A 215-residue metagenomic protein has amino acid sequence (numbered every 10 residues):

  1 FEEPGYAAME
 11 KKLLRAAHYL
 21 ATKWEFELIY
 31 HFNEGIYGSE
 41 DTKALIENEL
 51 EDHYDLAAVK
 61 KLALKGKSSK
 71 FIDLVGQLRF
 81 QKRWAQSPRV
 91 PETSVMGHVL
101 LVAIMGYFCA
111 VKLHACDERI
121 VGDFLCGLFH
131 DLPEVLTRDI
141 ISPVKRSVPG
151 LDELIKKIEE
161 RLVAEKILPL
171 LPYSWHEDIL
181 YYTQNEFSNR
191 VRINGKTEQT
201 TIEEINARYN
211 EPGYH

Functional and structural regions predicted by a protein language model:
F1-H215: Alpha-helical, largely C-terminal catalytic domains that coordinate divalent metal ions via clustered Asp/Glu/His
